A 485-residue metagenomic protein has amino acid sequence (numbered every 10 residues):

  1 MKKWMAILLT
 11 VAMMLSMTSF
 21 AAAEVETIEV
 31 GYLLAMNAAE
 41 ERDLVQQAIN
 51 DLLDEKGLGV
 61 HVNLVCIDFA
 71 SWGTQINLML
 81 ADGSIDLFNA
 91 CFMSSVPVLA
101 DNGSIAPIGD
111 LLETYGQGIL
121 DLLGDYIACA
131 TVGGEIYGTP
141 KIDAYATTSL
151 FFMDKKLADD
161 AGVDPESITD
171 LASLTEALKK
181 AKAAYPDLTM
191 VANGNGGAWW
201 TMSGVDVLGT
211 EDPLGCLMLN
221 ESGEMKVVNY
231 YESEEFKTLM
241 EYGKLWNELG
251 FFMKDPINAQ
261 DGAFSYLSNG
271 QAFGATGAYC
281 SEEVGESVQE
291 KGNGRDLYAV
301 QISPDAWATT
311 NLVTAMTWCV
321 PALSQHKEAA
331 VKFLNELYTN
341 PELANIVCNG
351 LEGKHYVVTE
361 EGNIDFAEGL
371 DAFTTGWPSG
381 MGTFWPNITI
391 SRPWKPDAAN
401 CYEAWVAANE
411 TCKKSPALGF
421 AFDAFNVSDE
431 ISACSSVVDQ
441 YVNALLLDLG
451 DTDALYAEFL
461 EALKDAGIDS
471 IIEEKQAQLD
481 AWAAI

Functional and structural regions predicted by a protein language model:
M1-L8: Positively charged n-region of N-terminal signal peptides that target proteins for export
L9, M13-M17: Hydrophobic core
A22-I485: Extracytoplasmic/secretory soluble proteins
